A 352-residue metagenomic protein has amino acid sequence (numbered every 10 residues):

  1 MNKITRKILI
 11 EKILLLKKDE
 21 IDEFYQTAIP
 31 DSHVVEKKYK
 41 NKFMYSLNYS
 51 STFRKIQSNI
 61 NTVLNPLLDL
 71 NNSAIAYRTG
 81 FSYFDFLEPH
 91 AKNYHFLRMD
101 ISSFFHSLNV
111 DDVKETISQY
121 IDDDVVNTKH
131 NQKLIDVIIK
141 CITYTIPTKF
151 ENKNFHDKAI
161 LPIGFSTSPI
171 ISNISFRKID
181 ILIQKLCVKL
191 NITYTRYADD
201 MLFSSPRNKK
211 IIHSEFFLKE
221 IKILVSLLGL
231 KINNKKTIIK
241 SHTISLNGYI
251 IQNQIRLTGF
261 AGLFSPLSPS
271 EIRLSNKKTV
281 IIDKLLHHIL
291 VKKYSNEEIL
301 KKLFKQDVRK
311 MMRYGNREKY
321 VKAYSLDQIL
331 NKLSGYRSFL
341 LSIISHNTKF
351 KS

Functional and structural regions predicted by a protein language model:
M1-M99, F104-K129, K140-F165, I174-Q184 (+1 more regions): Right-hand nucleic-acid polymerase module
R98-S102, G164, S168, L190-N208: Catalytic palm active-site di-aspartate
H130-L134: Beta-propeller folds
C187: Conserved hydrophobic residues forming the short capping helix/wall of the S-adenosyl-L-methionine
